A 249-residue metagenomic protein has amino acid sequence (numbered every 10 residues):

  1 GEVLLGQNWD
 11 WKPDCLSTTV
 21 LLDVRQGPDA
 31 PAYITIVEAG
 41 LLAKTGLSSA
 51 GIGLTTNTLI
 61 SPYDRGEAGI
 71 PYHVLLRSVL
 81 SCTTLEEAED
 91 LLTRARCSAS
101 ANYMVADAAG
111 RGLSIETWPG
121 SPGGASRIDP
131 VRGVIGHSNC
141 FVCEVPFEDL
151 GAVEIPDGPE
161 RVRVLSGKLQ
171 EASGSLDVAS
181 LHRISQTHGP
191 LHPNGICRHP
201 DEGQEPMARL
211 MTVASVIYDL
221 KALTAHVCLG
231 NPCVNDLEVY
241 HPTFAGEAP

Functional and structural regions predicted by a protein language model:
G1-Y72, S98-A99: A contiguous strand-loop segment
Q7-W9, E38, T56-I60, V74 (+4 more regions): Short, structured patches in soluble enzyme cores that scaffold and shape functional sites
L22-V24, Y72-V74, V105, T243-G246: Short, charged/polar low-complexity linear motifs in solvent-exposed/disordered segments
L75-L80: Short, well-ordered beta-strand elements within core beta-sheets of diverse protein domains
T83-P122, I128-P249: C-terminus-biased signal that marks the final domain/tail of proteins
